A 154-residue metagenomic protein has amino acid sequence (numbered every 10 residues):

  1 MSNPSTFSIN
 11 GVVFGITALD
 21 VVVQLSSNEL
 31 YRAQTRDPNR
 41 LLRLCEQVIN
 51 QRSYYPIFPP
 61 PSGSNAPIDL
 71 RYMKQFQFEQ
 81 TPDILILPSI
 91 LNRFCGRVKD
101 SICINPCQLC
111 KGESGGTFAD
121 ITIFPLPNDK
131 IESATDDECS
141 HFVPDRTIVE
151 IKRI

Functional and structural regions predicted by a protein language model:
M1-I154: Extended recognition/assembly regions associated with phosphoester-bond processing machinery
